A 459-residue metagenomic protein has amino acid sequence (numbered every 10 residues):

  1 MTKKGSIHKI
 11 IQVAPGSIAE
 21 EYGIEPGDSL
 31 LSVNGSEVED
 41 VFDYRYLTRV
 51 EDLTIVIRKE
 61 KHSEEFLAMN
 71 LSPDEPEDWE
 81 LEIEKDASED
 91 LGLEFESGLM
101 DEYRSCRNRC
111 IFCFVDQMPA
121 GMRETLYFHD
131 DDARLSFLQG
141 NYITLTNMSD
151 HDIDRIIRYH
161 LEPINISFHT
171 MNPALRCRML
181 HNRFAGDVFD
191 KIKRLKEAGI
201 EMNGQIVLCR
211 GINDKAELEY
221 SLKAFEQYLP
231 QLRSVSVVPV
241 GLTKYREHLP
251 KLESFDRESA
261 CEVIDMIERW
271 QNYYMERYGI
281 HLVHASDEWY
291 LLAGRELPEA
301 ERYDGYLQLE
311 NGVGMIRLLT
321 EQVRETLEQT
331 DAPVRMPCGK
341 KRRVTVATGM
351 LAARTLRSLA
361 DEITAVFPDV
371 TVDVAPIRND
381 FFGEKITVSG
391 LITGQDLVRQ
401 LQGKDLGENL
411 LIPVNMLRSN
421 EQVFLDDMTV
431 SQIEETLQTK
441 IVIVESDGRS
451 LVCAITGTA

Functional and structural regions predicted by a protein language model:
T2-K3, K9, G294-A459: Radical SAM enzyme core and accessory elements
S6-P15, G35-V38: Short, structured beta-strand/loop micro-motifs enriched in basic residues and often containing a Trp
A19-E39: Conserved PDZ fold ligand-binding element
G35-F42, K61-S63: Short acidic beta-strand-loop surface patches of small beta-rich interaction domains
R45-L93: PDZ-domain C-terminal substructure recognizer with occasional recognition of PDZ-binding tails
P73-Q231, G241-W270: Conserved Radical SAM active-site core
P163-N165, E201-N203, S234-S236, L282-H284 (+1 more regions): Structural preference for beta-strand elements that scaffold enzyme active sites
I212, L232-E258, Y278-E301, R378-E384 (+1 more regions): Flexible glycine/acidic-rich beta-alpha junction loops that bind and position SAM and/or redox cofactors in anaerobic
